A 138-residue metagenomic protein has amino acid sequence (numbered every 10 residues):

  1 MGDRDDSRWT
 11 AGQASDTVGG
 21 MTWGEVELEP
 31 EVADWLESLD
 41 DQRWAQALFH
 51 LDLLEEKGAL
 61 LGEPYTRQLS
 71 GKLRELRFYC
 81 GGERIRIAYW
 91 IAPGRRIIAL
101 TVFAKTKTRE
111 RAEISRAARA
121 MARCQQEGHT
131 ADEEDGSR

Functional and structural regions predicted by a protein language model:
M1-R84, P93-I97, F103-R138: Basic, Lys/Arg-enriched alpha-helical interface segments
